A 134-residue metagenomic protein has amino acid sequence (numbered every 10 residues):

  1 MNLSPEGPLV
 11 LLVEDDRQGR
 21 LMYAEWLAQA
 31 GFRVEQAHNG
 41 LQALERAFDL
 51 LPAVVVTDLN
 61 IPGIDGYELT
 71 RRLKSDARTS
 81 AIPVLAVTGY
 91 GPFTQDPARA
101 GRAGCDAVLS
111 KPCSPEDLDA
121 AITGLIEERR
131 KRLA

Functional and structural regions predicted by a protein language model:
M1-L11, E116-A134: Non-catalytic signal-transmission and effector/linker regions of two-component phosphorelay proteins
E14: Conserved acidic carboxylate
R20, P62, R71, S80 (+1 more regions): The feature encodes the CheY-like receiver
L21-Q29: Charged docking surfaces used in two-component/phosphorelay signaling
G31-H38, R46: Short hydrophobic/Thr-rich beta-strand motif most characteristic of the beta2 strand and flanking loop of CheY-like
L50-V56, I61: Active-site beta3 strand of CheY-like receiver
V87-T88: Hydrophobic/aromatic residues positioned on beta-strands within the core alpha/beta folds
